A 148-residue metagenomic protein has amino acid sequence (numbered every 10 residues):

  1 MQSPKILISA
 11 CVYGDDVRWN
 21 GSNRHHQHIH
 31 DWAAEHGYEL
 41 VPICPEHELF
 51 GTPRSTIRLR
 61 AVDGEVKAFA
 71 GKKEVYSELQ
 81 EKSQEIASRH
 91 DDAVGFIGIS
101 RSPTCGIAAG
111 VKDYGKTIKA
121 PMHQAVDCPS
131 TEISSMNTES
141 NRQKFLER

Functional and structural regions predicted by a protein language model:
M1, H28-E39, K82-A93: Short amphipathic alpha-helices and their capping/turn segments at secondary-structure boundaries
M1-L7: Extreme N-terminal starter segment of soluble prokaryotic enzymes
S9-A10, C44, I97-R101: Short beta-strand segments
G14-G21: Short N-terminal binding/cap micro-motifs at the start of the first secondary-structure element
D16, T52, T104-A108, E139-S140: Short catalytic/ligand-binding loop motif for oxyanion handling, primarily in non-cytosolic enzymes, centered on
H30-D31, G37-G64: Short, surface-exposed acidic-centric catalytic microdomains
I57-R60, E65-E85, G115-R148: Divalent-metal-activated hydrolytic enzyme cores
R101-A120: Short Gly/Thr/Asp-enriched flexible loops that form oxyanion-binding sites at enzyme active sites
